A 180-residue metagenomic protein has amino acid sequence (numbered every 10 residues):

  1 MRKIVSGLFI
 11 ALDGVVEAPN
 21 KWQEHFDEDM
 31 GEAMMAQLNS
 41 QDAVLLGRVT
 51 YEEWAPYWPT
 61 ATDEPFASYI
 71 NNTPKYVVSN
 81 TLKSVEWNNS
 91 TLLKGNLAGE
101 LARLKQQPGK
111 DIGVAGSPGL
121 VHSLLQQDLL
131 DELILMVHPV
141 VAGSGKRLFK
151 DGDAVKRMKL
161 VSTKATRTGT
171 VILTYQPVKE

Functional and structural regions predicted by a protein language model:
M1-E180: Enzymes that bind and transform nitrogen-containing heteroaromatic metabolites
